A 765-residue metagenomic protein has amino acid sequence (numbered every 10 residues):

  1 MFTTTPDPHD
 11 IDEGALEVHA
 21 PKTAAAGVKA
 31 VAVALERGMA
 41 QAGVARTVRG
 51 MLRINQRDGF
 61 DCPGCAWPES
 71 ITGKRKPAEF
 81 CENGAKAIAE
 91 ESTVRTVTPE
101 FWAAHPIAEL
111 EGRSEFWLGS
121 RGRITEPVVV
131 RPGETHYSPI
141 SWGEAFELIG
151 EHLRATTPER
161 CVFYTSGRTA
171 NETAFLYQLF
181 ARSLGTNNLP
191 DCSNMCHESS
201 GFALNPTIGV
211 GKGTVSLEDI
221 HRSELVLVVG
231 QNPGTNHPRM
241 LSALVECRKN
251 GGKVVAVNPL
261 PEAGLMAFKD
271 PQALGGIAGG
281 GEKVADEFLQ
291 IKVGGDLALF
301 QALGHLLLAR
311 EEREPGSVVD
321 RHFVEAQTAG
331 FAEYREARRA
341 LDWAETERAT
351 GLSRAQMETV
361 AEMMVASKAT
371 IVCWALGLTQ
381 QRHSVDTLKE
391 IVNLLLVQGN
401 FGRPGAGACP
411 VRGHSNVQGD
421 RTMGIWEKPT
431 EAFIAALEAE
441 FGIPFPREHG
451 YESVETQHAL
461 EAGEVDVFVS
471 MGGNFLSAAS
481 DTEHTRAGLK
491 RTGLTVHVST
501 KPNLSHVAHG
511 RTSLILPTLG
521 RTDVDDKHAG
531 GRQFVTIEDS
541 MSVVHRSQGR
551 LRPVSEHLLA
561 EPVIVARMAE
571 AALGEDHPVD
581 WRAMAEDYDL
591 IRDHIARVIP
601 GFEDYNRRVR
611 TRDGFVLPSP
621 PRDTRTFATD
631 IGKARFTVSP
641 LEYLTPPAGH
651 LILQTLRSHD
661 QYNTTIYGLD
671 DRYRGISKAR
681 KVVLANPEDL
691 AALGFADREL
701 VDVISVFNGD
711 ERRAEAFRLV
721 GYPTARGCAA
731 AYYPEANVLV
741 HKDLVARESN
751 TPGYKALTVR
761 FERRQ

Functional and structural regions predicted by a protein language model:
M1-C65: Intrinsically disordered, low-structural-confidence terminal and linker regions
F2-A30, G122-S415, M423, E438-R622 (+1 more regions): Cofactor-pocket helix-loop regions in the catalytic cores of large enzyme subunits
I71-T72: Short, non-ligating residues that shape and space the ligands of small metal-coordination modules and catalytic
I88-H136, F146: Low-complexity, highly charged intrinsically disordered N-terminal segments that act as targeting/localization
R113, W117-R131, Q654-V682: Glycine-rich loop/turn
A583-R672: Long, low-complexity segments enriched in small/aliphatic residues
P723-A736: Short, solvent-exposed secondary-structure boundary/capping segments
E748-Q765: Long, low-complexity intrinsically disordered regions
